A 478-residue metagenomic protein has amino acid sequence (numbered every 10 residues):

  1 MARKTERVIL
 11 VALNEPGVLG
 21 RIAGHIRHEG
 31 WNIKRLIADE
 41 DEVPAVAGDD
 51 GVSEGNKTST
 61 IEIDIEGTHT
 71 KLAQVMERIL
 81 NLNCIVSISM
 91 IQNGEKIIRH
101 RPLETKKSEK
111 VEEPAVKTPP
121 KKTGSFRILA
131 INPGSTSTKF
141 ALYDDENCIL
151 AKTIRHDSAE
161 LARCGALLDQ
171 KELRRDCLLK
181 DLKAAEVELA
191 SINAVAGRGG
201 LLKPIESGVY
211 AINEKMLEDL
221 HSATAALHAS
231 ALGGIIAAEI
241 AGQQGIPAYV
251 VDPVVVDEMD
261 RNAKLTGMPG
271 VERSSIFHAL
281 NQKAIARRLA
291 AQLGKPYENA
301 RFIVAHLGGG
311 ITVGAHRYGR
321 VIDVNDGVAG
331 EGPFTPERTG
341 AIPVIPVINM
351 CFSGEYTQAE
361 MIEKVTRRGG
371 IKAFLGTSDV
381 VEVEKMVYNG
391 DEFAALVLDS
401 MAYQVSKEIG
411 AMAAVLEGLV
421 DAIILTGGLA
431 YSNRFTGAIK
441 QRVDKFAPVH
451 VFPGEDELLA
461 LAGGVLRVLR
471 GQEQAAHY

Functional and structural regions predicted by a protein language model:
M1-K110, A115, P204: A conserved regulatory-domain signal marking ACT and ACT-like small-molecule sensing domains and adjacent regulatory
A38, I128-D169: Short glycine-rich, Thr/Ser-proximal phosphate-binding strand/loop in the N-terminal lobe of ATP-dependent enzymes
L150-E188, M216, L220-A225: N-terminal phosphate-binding loop and adjacent alpha-helix
L182-A229, P247, V255-G267: Short beta-strand-loop/turn "lid" adjacent to the catalytic site in phosphate-handling enzymes
A231-E239, V250, L265-R301, G310 (+3 more regions): Glycine-rich phosphate-binding loop plus the immediately following alpha-helix
E363, R367-G418: Adenine-nucleotide phosphate-binding core of ATP-dependent small-molecule kinases
V420-I439: Glycine-rich phosphate-binding loops at beta-strand->alpha-helix junctions
A430-Y431, G437, H450-Y478: Glycine-rich phosphate-binding/hydrolytic loop that grips phosphoryl groups
